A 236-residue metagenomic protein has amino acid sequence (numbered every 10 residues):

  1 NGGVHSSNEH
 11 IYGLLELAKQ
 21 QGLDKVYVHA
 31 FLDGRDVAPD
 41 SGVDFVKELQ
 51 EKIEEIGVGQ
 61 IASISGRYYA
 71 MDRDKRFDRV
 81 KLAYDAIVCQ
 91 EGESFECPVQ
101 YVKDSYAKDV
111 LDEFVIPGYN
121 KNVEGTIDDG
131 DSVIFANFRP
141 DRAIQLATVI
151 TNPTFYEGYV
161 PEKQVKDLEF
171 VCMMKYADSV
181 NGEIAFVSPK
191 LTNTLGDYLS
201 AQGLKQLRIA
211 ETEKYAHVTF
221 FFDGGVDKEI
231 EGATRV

Functional and structural regions predicted by a protein language model:
G2-V236: …; additionally, a secondary subgroup of soluble metalloenzymes is captured
